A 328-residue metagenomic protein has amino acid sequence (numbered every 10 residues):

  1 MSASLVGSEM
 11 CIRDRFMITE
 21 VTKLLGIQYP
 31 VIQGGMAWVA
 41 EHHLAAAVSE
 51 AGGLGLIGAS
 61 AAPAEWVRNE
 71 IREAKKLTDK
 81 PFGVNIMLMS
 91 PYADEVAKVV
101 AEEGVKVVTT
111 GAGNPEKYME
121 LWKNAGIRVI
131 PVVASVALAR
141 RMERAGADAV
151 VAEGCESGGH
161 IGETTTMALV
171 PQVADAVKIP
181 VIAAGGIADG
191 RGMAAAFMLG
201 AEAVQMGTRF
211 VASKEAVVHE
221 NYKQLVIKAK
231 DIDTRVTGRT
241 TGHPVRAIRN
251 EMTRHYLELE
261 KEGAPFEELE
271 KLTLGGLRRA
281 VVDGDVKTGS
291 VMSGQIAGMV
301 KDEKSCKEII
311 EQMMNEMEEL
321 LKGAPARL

Functional and structural regions predicted by a protein language model:
M1-D14: Single conserved hydrophobic/aromatic residue that forms the stacking wall/gate of nucleotide- or nucleobase-binding
R15-F16, G294: A generic alpha-helix surface/boundary motif
F16-P180: Active-site entrance/lid segments in N-terminal catalytic domains of soluble metabolic enzymes
A37-W38, G53-A64, V151-E163, I187-Y222: Glycine-rich phosphate-binding active-site loops on the catalytic face of alpha/beta enzymes
A168-I182, A188-L328: Conserved active-site-proximal phosphate/metal-binding subdomains
